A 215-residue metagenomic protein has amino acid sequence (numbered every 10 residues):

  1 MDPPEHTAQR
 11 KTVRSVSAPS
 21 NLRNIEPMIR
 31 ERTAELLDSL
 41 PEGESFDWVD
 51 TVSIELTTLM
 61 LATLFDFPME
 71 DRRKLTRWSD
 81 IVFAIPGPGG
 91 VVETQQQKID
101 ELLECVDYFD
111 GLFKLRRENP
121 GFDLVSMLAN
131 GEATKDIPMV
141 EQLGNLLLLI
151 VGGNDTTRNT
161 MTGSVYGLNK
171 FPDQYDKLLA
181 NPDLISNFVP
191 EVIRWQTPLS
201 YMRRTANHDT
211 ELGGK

Functional and structural regions predicted by a protein language model:
M1-K215: Cytochrome P450
